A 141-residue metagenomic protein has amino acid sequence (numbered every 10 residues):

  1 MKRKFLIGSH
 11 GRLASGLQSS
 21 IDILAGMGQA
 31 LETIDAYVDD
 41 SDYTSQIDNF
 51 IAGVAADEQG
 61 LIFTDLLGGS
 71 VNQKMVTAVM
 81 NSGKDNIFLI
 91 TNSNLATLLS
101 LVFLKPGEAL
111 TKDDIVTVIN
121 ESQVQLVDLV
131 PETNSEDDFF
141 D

Functional and structural regions predicted by a protein language model:
K2-D141: N-terminal loops that bind phosphate or other acidic moieties and the adjacent beta-alpha structural core
